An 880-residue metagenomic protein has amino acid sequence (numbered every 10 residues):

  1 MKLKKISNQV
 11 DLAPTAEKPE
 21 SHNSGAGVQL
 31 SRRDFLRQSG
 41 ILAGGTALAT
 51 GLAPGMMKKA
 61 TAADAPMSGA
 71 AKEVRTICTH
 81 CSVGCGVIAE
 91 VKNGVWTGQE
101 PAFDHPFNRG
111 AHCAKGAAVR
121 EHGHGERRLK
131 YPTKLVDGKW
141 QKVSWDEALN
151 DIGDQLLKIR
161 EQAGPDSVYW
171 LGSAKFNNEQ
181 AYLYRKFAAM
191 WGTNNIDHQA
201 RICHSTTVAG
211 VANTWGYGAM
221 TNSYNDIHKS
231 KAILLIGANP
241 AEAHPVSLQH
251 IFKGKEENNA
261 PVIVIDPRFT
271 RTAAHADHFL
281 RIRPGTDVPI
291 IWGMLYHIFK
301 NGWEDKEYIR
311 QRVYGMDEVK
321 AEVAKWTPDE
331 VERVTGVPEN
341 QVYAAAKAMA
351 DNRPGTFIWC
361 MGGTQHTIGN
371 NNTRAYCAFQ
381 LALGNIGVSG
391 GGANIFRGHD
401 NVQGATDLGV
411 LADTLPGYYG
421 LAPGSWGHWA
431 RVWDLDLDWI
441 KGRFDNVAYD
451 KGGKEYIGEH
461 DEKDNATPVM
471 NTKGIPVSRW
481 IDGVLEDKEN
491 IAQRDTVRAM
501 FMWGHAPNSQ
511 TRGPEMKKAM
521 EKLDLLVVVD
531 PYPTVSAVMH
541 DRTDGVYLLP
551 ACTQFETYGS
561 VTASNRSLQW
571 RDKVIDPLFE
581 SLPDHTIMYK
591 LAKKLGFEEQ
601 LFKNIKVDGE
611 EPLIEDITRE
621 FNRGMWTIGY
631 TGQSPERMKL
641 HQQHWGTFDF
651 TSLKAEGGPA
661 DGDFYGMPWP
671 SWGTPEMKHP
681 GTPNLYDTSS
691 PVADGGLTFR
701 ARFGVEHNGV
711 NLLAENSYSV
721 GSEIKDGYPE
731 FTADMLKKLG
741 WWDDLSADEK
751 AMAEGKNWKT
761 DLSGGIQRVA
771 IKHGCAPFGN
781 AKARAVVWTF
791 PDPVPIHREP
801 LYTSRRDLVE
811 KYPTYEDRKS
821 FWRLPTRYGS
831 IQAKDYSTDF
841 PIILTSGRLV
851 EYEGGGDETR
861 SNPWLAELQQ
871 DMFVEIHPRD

Functional and structural regions predicted by a protein language model:
K2-W303, V319, K325, E330 (+13 more regions): N-terminal export/assembly segments and adjacent metallocofactor-ligating motifs of anaerobic energy-metabolism
D34, E73-T76, H80, N108 (+34 more regions): Generic recognition of stable, solvent-exposed alpha-helical segments in well-folded globular domains
V74, A232-L235, N239-H275, F279 (+3 more regions): A cross-kingdom feature strongest in bacterial/archaeal respiratory oxidoreductases
H124-R127, F299-W326, T631-P635, K639-Q642 (+1 more regions): Scaffold signal of the M16-like zinc-metallopeptidase fold and its non-catalytic homologs
A163-G172, Q199-C203, K306-V313, V334 (+5 more regions): Short coil/turn segments at secondary-structure boundaries
I196, D305-K306, V342, T356-F357 (+7 more regions): Acidic/polar loop patches that form or flank catalytic/metal-binding clefts of enzymes that bind anionic ligands
M349-L485, G658: A glycine-rich, hydrophobic/aromatic-adjacent loop/helix-cap motif
I575-G646: Long, C-terminal catalytic modules of enzymes
